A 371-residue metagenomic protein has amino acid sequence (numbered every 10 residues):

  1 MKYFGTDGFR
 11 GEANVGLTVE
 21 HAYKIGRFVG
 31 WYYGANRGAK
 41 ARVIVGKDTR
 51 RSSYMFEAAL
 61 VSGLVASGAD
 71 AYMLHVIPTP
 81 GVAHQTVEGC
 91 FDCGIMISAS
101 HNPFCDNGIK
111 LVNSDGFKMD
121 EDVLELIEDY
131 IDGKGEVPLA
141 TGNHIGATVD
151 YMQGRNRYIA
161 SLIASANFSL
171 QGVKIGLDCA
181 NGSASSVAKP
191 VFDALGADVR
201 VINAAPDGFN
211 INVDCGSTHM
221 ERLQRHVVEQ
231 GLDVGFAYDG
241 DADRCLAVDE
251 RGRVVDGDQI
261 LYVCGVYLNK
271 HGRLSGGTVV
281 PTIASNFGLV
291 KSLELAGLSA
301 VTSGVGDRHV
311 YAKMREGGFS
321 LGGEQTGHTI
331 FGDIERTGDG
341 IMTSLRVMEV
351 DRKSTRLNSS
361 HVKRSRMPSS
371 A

Functional and structural regions predicted by a protein language model:
M1-S62, A66-S67, T148-I175: An N-terminal, well-structured beta->alpha segment
E12, F28-Y32, N36, G63 (+11 more regions): Change "in soluble alpha/beta enzymes" to "in soluble alpha/beta proteins
E12, N107-Q230: Gly/Ser/Thr-enriched, mixed-charge loops and adjacent short helices that form phosphate/oxyanion-binding elements
W31, R42-D106, P190-V248: N-terminal small/polar loop signature for handling phosphorylated ligands or for N-terminal nucleophile
G46-D48, L177-C179, D249, D333: Short glycine-centered, acidic/aromatic-flanked micro-motifs in structured strand/loop junctions that mark active-site
A71-P80, V254-G257, P281-T282, S303-G304: Active-site nucleophile and cofactor-binding loops and adjacent substrate-binding regions of central metabolic enzymes
F104-C105, L111-D120, E125, D129 (+3 more regions): Replace "Mg2+/Mn2+-dependent" with "divalent metal-dependent
V234, L274-R356, S360, S370: Phosphate-binding and adjacent anionic-ligand microenvironments
